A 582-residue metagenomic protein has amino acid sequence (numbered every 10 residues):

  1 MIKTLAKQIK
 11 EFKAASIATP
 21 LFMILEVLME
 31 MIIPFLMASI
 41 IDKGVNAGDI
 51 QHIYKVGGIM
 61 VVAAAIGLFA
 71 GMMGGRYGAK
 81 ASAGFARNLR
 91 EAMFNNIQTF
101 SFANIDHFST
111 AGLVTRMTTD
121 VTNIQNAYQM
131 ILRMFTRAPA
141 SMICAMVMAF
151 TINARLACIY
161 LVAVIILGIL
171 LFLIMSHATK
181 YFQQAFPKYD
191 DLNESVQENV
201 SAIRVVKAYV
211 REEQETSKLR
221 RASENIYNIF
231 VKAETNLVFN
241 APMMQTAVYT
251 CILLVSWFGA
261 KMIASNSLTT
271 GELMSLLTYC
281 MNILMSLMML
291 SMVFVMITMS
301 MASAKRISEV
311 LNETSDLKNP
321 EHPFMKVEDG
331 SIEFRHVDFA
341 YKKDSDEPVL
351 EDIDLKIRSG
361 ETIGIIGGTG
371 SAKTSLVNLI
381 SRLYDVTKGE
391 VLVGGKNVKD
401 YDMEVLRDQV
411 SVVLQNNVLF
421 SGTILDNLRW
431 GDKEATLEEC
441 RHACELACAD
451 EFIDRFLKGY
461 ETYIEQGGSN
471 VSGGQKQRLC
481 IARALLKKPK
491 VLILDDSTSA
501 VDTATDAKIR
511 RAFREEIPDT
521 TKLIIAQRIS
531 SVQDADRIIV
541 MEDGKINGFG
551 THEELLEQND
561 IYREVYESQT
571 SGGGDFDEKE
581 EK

Functional and structural regions predicted by a protein language model:
M1-E30, M37, V45-I59, M73-G78 (+14 more regions): Membrane-integrated ABC transporters
E11, A15-L28, A63, F69 (+2 more regions): Transmembrane helices of ABC transporter permease
E11-A14, T99-A103, T119-L132, T136 (+6 more regions): An intracellular "coupling" helix at the cytosolic face of ABC transporter transmembrane type-1 domains
F12, I41, V62, A81 (+19 more regions): Hydrophobic/aromatic residues within transmembrane alpha-helices of membrane transport systems, especially the TMDs
L21-F22, M29-D42, A63-T110, V114 (+12 more regions): Juxtamembrane helix-loop junctions of ABC transporter transmembrane domains
A47, A83, E91-T115, T119-V121 (+5 more regions): Short intracellular "coupling" helices and adjacent cytoplasmic loop segments at the cytosolic face of multi-pass
D49-I53, G58, C144, M148-V162 (+2 more regions): Helix-loop-helix
M325-K582: ABC-type nucleotide-binding domain
